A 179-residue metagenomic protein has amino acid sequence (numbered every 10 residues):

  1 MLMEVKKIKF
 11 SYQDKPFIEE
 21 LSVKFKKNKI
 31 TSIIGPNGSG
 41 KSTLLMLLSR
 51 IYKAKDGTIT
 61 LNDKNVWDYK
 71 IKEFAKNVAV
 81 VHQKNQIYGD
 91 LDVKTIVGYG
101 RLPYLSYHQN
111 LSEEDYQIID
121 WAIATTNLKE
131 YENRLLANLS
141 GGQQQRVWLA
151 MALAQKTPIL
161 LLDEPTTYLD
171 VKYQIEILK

Functional and structural regions predicted by a protein language model:
I34-P36: The feature captures the beta-strand-to-loop junction immediately N-terminal to the Walker
S49: Helix-to-loop junction immediately C-terminal to a conserved catalytic motif
G57-N65, F74: Conserved ABC transporter NBD signature motif
G98, E113-Y131, K156: Conserved ABC ATPase "signature" region
Q109-N110, L135-L139, Q143: Conserved ABC ATPase signature
L149-A150, I177: Hydrophobic anchor residue at the start of the ABC signature
L160-E164: Catalytic Walker B motif of ABC-type/P-loop ATPase nucleotide-binding domains
